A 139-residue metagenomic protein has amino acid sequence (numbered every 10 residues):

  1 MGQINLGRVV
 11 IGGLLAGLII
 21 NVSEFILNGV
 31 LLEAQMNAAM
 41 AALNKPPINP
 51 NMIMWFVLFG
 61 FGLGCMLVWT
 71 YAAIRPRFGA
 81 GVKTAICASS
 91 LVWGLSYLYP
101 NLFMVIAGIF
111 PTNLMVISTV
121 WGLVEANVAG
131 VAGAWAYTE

Functional and structural regions predicted by a protein language model:
M1-E139: Juxtamembrane/disordered regions of integral membrane proteins
